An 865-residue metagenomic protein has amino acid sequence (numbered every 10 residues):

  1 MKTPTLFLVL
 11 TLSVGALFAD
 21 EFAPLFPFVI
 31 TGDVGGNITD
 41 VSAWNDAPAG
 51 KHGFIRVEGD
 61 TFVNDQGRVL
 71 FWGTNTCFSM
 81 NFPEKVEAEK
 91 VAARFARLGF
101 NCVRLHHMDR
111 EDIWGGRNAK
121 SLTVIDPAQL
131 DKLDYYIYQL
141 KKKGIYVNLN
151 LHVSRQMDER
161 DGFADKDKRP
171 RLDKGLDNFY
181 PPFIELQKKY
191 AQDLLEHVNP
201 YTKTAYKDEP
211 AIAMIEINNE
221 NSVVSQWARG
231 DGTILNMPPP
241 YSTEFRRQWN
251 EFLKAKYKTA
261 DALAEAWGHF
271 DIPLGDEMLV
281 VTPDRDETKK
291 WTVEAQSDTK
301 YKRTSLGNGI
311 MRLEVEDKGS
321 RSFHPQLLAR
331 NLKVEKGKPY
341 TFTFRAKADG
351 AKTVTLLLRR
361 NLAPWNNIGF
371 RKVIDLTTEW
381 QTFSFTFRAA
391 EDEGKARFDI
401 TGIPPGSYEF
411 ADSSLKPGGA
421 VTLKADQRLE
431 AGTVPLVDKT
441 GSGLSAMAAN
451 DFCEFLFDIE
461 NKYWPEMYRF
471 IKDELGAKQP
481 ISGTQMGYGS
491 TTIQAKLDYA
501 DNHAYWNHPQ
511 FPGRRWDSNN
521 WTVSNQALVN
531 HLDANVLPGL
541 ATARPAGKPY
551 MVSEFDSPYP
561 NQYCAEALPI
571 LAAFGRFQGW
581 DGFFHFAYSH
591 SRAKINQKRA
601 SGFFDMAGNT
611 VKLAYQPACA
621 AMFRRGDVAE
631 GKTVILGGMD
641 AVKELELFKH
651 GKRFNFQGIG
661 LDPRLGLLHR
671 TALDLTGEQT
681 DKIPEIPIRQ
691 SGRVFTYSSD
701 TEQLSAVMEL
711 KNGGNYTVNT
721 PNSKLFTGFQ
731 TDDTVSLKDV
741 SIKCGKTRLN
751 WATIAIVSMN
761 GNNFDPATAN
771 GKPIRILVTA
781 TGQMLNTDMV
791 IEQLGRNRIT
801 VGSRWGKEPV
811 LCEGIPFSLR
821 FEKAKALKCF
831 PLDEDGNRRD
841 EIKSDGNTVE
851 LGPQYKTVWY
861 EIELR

Functional and structural regions predicted by a protein language model:
F7-G15: Bacterial N-terminal signal peptides
A16, T243, R247, D261 (+2 more regions): Extracellular and organelle-lumenal recognition/adhesion modules and their flexible linkers in secreted
E21-R169, K188-P200, N308-G319, T343 (+5 more regions): Active-site-adjacent substrate/metal-binding segments within catalytic domains of carbohydrate-active enzymes
F82-F95, H197, Q485-T491, C564 (+1 more regions): Short, acidic/polar
K142-I145, L149-N150, R155-T292, T299 (+6 more regions): Active-site region of glycoside hydrolase catalytic domains
A504, P560-R599: Substrate-binding cleft of secreted/luminal carbohydrate-active enzymes
A620-A621, R625-K823, K828-P831, P853-Y855: Long, low-hydrophobicity ectodomains and other hydrophilic envelope-associated domains
T848-R865: C-terminal beta-strand-rich structural cap/linker in extracellular carbohydrate-active enzymes
